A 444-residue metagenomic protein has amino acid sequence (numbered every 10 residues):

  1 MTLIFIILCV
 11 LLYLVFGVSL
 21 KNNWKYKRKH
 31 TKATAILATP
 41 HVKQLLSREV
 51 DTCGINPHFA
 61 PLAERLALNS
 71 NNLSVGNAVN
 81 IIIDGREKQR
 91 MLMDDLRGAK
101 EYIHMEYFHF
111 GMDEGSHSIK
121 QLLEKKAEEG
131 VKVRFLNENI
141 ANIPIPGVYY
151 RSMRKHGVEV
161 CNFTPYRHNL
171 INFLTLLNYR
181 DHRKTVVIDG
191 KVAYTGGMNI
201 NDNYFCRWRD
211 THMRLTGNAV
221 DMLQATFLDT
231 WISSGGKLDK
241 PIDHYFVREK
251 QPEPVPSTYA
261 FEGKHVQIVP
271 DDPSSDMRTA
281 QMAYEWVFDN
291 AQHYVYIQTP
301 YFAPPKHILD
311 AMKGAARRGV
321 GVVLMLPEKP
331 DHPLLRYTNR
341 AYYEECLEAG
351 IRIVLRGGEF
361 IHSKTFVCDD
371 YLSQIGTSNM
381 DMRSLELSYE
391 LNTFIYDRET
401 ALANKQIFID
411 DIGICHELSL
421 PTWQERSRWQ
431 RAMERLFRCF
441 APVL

Functional and structural regions predicted by a protein language model:
M1-Q281, W286, N290, G314 (+6 more regions): N-terminal localization/anchoring segments of enzymes in phospholipid and broader phosphate metabolism
Y294: Phosphate-/nucleic-acid-contacting segments
I297-T299, R356, I375-G376: Thr-Gly-centered strand-to-loop micro-motif
Y301-V323, P327, H332: Helical hairpin unit composed of two closely spaced alpha helices linked by a short loop
P327, Y337-E344, I351-V354, G358-K364: Anion-coordinating catalytic cores for phosphoryl-, nucleotidyl-, and glycosidic chemistry
F366-C368: Conserved, well-ordered active-site substructure
